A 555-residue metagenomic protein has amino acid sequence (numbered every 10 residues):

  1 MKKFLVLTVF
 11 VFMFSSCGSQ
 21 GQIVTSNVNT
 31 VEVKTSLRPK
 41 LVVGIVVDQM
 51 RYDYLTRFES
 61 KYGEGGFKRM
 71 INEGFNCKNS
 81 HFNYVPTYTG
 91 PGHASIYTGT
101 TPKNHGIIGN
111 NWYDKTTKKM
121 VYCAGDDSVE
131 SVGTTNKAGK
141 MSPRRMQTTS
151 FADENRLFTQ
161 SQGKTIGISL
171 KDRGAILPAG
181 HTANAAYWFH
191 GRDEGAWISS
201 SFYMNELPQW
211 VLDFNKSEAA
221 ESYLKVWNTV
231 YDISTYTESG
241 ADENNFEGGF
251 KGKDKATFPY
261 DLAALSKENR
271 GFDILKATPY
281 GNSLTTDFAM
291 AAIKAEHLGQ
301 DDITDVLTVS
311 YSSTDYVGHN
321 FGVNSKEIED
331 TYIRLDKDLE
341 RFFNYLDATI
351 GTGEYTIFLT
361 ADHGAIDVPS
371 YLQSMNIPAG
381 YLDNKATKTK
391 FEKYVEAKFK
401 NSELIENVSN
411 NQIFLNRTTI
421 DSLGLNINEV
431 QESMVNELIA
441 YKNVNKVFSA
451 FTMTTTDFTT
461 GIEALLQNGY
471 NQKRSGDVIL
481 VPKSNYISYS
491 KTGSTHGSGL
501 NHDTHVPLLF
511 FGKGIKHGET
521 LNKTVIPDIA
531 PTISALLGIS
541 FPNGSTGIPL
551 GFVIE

Functional and structural regions predicted by a protein language model:
M1-V33: Bacterial Sec-dependent N-terminal signal peptides
I23-F75: Active-site-proximal N-terminal segment of extracellular/periplasmic enzymes that hydrolyze or transfer
P39-R51, M70, I96, N155 (+8 more regions): Beta-strand elements within well-structured catalytic alpha/beta cores of enzymes that handle phosphate/sulfate esters
L55-N104, K164-I168: Short, structured active-site-proximal loop/turn typified by the sulfatase FGly-forming signature C/S-X-P-X-R
Y62, N79, Y88, N110-K140 (+8 more regions): Secreted, luminal/periplasmic, and some membrane-associated catalytic domains that remodel anionic oxygen-ester
C77-S95, G167-A175, S310-S312, A361-G364 (+1 more regions): Short, solvent-exposed turn/loop segments enriched in Gly/Ser/Thr/Pro and often Arg
T101, G109-I303, S312-H319, A440-K442 (+1 more regions): His/Asp/Glu-rich, glycine-adjacent segments that coordinate divalent cations and/or stabilize oxyanion chemistry on
A386-L425, T495-L537, I554: Substrate-binding rim/cap in mid-to-C-terminal beta-strand-loop elements of soluble/periplasmic
